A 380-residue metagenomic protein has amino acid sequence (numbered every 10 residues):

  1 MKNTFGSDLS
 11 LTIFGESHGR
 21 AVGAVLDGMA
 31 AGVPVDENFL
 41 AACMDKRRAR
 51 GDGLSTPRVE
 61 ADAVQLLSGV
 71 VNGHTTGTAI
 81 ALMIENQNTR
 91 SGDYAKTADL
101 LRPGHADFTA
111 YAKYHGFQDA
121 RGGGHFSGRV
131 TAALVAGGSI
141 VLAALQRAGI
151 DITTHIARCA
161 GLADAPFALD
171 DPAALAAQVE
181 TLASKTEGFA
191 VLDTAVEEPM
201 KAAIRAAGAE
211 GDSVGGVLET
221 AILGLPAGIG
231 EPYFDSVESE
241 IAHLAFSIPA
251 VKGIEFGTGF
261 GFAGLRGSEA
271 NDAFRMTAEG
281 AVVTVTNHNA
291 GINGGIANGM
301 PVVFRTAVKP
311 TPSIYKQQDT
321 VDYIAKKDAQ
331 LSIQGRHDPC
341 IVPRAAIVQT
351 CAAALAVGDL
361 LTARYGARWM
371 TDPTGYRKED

Functional and structural regions predicted by a protein language model:
M1-D380: Generic N-terminal targeting/processing segments that precede catalytic cores or assembly contacts
